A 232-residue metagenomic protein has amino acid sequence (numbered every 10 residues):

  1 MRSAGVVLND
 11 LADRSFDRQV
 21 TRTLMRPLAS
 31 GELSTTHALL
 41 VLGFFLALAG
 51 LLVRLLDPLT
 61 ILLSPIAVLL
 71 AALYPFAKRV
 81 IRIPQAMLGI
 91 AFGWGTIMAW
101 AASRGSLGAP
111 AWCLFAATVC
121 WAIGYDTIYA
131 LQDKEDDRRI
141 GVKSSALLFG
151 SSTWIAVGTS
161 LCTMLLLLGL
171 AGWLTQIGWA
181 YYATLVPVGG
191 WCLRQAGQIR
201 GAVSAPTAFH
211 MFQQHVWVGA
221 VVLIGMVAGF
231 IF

Functional and structural regions predicted by a protein language model:
M1-G50, V119-G169, Q198-H210: Solvent-exposed interhelical
A4, T23-C113, L170, Q195-R200 (+1 more regions): Intramembrane alpha-helical segments
V7, L73-F76, G124, C192 (+2 more regions): Hydrophobic membrane-targeting signal helices
L11, L55, L148, W173 (+1 more regions): Alpha-helical structural context
S15, Q19, T23, P58-L59 (+7 more regions): Membrane-interface elements of multi-pass transporters and channels
L59-A71, Q85-I140, L147, S151-G169 (+1 more regions): Functional transmembrane core segments of multi-pass inner-membrane proteins
L166, L170-F232: Extended hydrophobic alpha-helices typical of membrane-associated regions
